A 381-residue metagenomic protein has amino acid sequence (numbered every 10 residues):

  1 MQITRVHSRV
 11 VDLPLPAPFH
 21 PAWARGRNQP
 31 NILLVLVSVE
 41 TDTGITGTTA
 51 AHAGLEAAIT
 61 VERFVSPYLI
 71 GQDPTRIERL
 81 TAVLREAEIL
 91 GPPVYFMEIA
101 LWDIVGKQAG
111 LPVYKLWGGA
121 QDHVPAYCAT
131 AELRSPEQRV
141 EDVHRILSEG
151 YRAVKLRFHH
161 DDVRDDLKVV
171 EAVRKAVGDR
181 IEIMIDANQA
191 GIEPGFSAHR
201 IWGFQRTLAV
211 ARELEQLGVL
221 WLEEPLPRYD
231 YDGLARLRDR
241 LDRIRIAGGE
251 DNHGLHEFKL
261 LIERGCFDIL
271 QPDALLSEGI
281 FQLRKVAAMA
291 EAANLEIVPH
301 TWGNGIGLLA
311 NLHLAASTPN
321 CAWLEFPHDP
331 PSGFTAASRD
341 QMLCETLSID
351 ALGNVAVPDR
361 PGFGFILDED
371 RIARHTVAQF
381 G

Functional and structural regions predicted by a protein language model:
M1-T46, A53-G54, E62, Y95 (+2 more regions): Non-catalytic terminal accessory/regulatory regions of metabolic enzymes
Q2-L15, G26-L34, G305-G381: Flexible C-terminal active-site loop/helix
I3, G44, V65, M97 (+8 more regions): Conserved, mostly hydrophobic/aromatic
R5-H7, E40-Q108, F334: Metal- or metallocofactor-binding catalytic centers and their adjacent structured scaffolds across diverse enzyme
I59, P67, P227-R245, N252-N354: Shared catalytic-loop signature of beta/alpha-barrel
F96-R134, R180-I183: Glycine-rich, aromatic-flanked loop segments that form ligand/cofactor-binding clefts across common enzyme folds
H123-R236, L241: Metal-dependent enolase-superfamily TIM-barrel catalytic cores that perform enediolate-based chemistry
